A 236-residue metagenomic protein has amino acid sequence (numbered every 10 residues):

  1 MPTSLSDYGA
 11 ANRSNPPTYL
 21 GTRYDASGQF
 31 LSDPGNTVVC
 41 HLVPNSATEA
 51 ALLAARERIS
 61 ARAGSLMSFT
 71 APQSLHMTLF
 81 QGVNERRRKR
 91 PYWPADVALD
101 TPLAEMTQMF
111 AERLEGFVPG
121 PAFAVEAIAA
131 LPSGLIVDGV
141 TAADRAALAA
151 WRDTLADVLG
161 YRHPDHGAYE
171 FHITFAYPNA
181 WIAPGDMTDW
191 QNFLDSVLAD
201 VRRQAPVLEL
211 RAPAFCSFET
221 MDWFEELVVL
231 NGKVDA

Functional and structural regions predicted by a protein language model:
M1-A236: Histidine-dependent nucleotide/RNA phosphoesterase domain, centered on the 2H-phosphoesterase fold with its duplicated
